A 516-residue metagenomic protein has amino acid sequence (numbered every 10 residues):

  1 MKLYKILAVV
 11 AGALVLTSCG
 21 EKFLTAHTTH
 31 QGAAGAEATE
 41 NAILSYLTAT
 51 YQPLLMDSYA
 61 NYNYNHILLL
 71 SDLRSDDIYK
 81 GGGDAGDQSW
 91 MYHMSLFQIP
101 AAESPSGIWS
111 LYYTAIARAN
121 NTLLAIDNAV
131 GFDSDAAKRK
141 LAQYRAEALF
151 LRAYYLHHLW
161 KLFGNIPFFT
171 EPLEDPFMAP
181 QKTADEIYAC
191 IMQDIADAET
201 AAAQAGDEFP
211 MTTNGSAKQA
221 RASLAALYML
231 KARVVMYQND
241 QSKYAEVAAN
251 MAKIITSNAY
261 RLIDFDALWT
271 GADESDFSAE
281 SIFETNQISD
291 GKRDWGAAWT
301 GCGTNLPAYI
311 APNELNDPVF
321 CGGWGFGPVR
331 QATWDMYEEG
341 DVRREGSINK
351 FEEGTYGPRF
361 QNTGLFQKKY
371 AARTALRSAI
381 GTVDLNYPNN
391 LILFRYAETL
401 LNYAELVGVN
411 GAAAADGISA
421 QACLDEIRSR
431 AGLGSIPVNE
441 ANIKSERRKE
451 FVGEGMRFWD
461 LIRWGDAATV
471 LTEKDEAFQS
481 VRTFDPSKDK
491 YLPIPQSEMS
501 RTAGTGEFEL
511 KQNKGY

Functional and structural regions predicted by a protein language model:
M1-T17: Sec-dependent bacterial lipoprotein signal peptides
T17-G20, E40, L55, D77-I78 (+12 more regions): Long, intrinsically disordered, low-complexity segments
C19-S71, F97, L268-W269, T502-Y516: Membrane-proximal, proline-rich intrinsically disordered regions
A33-G35, N61-G82, F169-P172, Q204-T304 (+4 more regions): Short, surface-exposed recognition loops and adjoining beta-strand edges that mediate ligand/DNA contacts, enriched
L44-T48, Q52-S58, G82-F163, Q181-A189 (+6 more regions): Conserved, well-structured interaction surfaces
Q331-R395: Flexible, polar/acidic helix-loop-strand segments at domain edges
